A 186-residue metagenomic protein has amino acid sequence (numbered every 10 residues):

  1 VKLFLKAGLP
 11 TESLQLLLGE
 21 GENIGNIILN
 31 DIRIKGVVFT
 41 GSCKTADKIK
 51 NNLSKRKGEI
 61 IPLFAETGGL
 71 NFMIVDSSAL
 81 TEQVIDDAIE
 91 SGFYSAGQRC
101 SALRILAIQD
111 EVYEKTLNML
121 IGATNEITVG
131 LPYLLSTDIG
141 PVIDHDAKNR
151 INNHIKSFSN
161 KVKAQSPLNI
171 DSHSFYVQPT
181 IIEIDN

Functional and structural regions predicted by a protein language model:
V1-I24: PLP-dependent aminotransferase-like
K6-G8, S13, N30-I32, G36 (+1 more regions): ALDH superfamily catalytic-core signature
G25-L29: Short hydrophobic/charged patches on amphipathic alpha-helices used for structural packing and interfaces
